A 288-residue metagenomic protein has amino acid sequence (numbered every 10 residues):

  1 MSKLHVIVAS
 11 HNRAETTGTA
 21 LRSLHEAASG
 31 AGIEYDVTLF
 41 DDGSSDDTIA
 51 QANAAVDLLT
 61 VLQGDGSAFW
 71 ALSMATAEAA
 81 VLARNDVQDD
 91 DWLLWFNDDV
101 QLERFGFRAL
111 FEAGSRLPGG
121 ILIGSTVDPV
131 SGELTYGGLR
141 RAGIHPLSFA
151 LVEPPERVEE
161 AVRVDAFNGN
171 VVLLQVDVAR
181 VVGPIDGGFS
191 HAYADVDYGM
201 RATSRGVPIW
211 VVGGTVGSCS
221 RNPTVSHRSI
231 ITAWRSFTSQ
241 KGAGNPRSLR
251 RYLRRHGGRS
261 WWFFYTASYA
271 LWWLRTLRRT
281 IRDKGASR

Functional and structural regions predicted by a protein language model:
R13-A28: Short, well-formed alpha-helical segments that are part of the catalytic scaffolds of diverse glycosyltransferases
F40-A50: A conserved acidic beta->alpha catalytic loop
G64-D86: Glycine-rich, basic loop-to-helix element that forms the pyrophosphate-binding segment of sugar-nucleotide handling
Q88-Q101: Short beta-strand-to-loop acidic/aromatic patch adjacent to the donor-nucleotide binding site
Q101-G137: Conserved donor NDP-sugar-binding/catalytic core segment of glycosyltransferases
R141-D165: Short, flexible, basic/aromatic active-site loop/helix in glycosyltransferases
A166-G183, G188-T215: A short, conserved alpha-helix in the catalytic core of glycosyltransferases
T224-V225, S229-R288: Non-catalytic, C-terminal membrane-associated alpha-helical segments of glycosyltransferases
